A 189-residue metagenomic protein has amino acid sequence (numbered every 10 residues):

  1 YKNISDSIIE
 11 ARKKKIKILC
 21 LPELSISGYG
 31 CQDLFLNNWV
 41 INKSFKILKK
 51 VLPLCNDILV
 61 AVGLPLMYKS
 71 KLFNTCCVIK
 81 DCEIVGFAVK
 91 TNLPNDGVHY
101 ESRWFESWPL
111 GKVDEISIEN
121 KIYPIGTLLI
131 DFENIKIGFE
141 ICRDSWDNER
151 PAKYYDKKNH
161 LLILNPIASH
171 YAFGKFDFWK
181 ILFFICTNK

Functional and structural regions predicted by a protein language model:
Y1-K189: Enzyme catalytic cores with a strong preference for nitrogen-chemistry domains
